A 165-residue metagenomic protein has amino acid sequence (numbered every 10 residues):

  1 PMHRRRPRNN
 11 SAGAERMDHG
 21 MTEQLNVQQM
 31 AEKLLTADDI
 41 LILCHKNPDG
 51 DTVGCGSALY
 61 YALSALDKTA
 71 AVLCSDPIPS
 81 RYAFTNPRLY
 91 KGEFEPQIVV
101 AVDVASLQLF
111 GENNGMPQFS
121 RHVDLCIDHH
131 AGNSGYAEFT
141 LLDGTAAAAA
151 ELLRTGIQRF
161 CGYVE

Functional and structural regions predicted by a protein language model:
M2-R8, G13: Short, often N-terminal, low-complexity regions that either remain intrinsically disordered or form a short helix
R5, R16-E165: Replace "Mg2+/Mn2+-dependent" with "divalent metal-dependent
